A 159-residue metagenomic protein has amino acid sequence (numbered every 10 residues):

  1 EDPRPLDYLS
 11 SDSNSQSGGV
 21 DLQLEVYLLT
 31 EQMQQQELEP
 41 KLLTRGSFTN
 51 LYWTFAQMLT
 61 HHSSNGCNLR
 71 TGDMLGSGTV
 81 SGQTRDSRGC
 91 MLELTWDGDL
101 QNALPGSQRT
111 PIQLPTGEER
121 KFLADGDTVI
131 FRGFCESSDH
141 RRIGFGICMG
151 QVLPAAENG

Functional and structural regions predicted by a protein language model:
E1-G159: Catalytic-pocket segment enriched in acidic/His residues
